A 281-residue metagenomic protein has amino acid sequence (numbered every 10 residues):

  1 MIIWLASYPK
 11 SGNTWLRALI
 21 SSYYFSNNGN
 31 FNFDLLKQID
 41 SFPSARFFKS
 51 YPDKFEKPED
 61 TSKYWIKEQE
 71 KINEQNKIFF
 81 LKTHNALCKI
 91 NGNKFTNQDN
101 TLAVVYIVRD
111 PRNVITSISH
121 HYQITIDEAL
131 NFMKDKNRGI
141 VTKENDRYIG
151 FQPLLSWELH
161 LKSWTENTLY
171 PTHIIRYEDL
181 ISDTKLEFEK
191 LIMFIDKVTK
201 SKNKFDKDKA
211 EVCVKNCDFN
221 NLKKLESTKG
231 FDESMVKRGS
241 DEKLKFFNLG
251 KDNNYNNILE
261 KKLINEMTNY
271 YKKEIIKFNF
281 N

Functional and structural regions predicted by a protein language model:
M1-I175, S201, D241-E242, F246-N281: PAPS-dependent sulfotransferase catalytic domain
N13-S26, I174-S201, C213, N221-K224: PAPS/PAP-binding and catalytic site of the sulfotransferase fold
F33, D196-K215, L222, K277 (+1 more regions): Short, surface-exposed acidic
L186-E189, M193, D208-E211, K215 (+2 more regions): Replace "anionic and nucleotidyl ligands
K209-I264: PAPS-dependent sulfotransferase catalytic core
